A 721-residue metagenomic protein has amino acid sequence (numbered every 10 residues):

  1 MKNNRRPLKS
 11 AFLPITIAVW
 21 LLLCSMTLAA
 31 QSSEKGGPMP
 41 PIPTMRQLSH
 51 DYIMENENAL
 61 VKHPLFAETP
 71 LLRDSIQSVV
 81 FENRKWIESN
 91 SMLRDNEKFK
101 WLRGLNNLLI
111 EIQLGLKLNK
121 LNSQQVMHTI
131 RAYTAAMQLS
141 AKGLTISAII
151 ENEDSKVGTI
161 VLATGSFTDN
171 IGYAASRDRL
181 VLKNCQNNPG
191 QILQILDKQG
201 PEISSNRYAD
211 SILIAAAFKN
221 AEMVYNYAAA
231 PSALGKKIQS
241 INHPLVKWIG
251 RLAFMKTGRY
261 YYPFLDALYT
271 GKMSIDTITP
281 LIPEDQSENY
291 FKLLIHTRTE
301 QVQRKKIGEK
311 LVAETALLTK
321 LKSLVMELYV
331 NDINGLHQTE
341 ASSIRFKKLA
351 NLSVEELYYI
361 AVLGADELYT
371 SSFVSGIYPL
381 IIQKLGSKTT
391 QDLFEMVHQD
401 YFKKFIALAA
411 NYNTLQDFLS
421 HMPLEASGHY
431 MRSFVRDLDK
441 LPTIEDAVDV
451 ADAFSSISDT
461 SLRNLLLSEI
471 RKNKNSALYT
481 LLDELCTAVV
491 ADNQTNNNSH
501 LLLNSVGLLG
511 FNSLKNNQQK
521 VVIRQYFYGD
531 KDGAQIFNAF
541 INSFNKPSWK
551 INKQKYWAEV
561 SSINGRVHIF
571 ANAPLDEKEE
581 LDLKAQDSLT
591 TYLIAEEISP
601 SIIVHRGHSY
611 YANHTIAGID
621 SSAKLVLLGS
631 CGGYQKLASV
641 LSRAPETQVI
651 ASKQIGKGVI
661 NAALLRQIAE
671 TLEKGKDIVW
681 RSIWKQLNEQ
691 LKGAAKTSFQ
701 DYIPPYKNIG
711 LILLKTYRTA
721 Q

Functional and structural regions predicted by a protein language model:
M1-F12: N-terminal secretory signal peptides that target proteins for export/translocation
P14-S25: Bacterial N-terminal signal peptides
A29-S32: Boundary at the C-terminal end of the N-terminal hydrophobic targeting segment
K35-V397: Long, solvent-exposed N-terminal ectodomains/accessory regions that are displayed to the extracellular/lumenal milieu
A59-H63, Q525-Y526, K531-I594: Functional beta-strand-loop-alpha-helix junction segments that form "active/interaction loops" within catalytic
I382-P547, I551-W557: Non-catalytic propeptide/linker segments at domain boundaries
L593-I678: Catalytic cores of nucleophile-dependent amide-cleaving enzymes
W680-Q721: Caspase-like cysteine protease fold
